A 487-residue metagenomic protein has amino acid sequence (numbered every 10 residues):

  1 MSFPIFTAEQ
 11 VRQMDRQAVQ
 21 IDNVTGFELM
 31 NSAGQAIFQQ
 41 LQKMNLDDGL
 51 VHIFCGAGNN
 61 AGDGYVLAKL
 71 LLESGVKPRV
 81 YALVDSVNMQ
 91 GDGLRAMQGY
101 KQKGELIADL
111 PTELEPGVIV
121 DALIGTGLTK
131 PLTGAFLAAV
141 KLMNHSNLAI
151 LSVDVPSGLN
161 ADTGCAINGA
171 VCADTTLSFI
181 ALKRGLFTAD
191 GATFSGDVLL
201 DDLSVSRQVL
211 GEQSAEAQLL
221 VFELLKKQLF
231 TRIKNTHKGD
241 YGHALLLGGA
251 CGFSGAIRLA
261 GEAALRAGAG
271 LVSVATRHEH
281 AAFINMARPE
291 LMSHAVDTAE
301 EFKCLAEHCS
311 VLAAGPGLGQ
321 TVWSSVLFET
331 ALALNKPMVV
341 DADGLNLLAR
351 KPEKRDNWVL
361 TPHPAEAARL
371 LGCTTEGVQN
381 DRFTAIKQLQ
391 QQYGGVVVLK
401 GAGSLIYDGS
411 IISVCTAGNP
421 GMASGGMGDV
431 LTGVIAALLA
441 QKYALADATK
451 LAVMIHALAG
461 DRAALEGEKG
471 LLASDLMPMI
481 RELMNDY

Functional and structural regions predicted by a protein language model:
S2-V80, L186-V339, N346-V359, P364 (+1 more regions): Small-residue (G/A/S/T)-rich helix-start motifs and N-terminal tracts that mark the onset
F38-L123, P131-V153, L327-E329, K351 (+1 more regions): Nucleotide and nucleotide-moiety/phosphate-recognizing core
A82-V84, L110, I180, H294-D297: Short beta->alpha connector loops at strand-helix junctions that form conserved, small/polar/Pro-enriched
L94-I107, G164-G191, R288-L291, R355-L370: Structural recognition of alpha->loop->beta junctions
P116-V118, L123-A215: Internal gly/pro-rich beta-alpha loop/helix module that stabilizes soluble enzyme cofactors or their anionic handles
